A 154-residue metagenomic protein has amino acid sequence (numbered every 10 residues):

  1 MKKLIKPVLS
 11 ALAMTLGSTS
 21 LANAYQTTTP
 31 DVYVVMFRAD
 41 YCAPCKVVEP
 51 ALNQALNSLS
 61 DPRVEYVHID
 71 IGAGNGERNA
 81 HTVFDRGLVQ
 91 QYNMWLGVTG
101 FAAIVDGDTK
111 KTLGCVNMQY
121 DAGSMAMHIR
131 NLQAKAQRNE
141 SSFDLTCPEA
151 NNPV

Functional and structural regions predicted by a protein language model:
M1-L9: Bacterial N-terminal signal peptides that target proteins for export
L9-S18: Bacterial N-terminal signal peptides
T19-A24: Sec/Tat signal peptide C-region and signal peptidase I cleavage site
T28-C42: Short active-site neighborhood of thiol/selenol oxidoreductases, capturing the structured segment around
K46-S60: Typically the conserved alpha-helix immediately C-terminal to a functionally engaged Cys/Sec in thioredoxin-like
D61-T82: Thiol-based oxidoreductase modules, predominantly thioredoxin-like and allied folds used for disulfide exchange
R78-D108: Short, internal strand/loop/helix patches that form the active-site neighborhood or redox-interaction surface
G97-E140: Non-catalytic, surface beta->alpha helical segment in thiol-disulfide oxidoreductase systems
